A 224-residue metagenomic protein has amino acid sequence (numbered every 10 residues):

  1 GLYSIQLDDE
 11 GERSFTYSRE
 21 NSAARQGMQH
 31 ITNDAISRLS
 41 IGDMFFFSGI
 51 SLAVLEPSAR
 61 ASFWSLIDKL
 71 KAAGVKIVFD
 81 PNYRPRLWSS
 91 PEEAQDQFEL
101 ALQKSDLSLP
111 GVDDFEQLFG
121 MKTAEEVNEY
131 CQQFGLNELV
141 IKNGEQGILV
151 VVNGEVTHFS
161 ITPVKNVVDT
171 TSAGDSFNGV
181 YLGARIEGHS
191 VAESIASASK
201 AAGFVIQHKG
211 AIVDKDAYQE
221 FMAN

Functional and structural regions predicted by a protein language model:
G1-I50, F221-N224: Conserved N-terminal subdomain of the carbohydrate kinase-like
R13-T16, M44, K76, L107 (+2 more regions): Structural motif
Y17, Y83, W88, F177 (+1 more regions): Tryptophan-centric aromatic hotspots in well-structured domains and transmembrane helices
S22-A23, G49-L52, A202, H208-A211: Glycine-rich phosphate/pyrophosphate-binding beta-alpha loops
A35-R38, L100-A101, Q132: Structural alpha-helical scaffold elements that stabilize or flank donor/cofactor-binding regions in carbohydrate
M44, I50-E129, Q146-G147: Conserved beta-alpha-beta core of the PfkB/ribokinase-like small-molecule kinase fold
D68-K69, G120-N224: Conserved phosphate-binding/catalytic region of the ribokinase-like
